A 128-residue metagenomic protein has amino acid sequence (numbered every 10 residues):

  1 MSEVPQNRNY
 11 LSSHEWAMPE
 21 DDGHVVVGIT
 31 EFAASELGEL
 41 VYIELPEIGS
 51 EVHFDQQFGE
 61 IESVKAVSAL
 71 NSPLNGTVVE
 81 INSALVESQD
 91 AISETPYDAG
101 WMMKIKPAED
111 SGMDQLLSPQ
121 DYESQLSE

Functional and structural regions predicted by a protein language model:
M1-Q57, D90, E94-E128: Acidic, low-complexity mobile loops and tails
H14, I61, L70, N75-V78: Conserved hydrophobic positions within beta-strands
A17-P19, V64, I81-A84: Residue-level recognition of beta-strand microenvironments
E20, S63-V64, P73, A108: A short, compositionally biased micro-patch
E60-N71, S88-A91: Short, Lys/Arg- and Gly-enriched loop/turn segments at beta-strand edges
V78-E94: Short, charge-rich, low-complexity interaction segments located in flexible loops at or near secondary-structure
